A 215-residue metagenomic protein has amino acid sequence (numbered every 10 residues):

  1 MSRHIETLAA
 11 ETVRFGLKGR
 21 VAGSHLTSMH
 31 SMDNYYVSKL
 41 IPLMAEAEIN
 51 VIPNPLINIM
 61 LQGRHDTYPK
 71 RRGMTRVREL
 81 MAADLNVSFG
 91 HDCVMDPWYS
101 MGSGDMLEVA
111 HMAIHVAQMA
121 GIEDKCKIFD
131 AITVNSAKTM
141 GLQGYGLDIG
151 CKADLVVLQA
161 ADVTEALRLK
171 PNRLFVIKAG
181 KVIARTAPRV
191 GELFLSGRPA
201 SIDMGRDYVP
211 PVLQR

Functional and structural regions predicted by a protein language model:
M1-T75: Active-site core of metal-dependent hydrolases
S2-R3, G63-R64, Y99-S100, L169 (+1 more regions): Short Asp/Glu-rich motifs
A10-V21, L61, R71-L158: His/Asp/Glu-enriched, well-ordered alpha-helical/loop segment that forms or immediately abuts the divalent-metal
S28-M29, L56-I59, V94-M95, D162-V163 (+2 more regions): Short, glycine-/Ser/Thr-/acidic-enriched flexible segments
S31-M32, L61, E123, A166 (+1 more regions): Glycine/Thr-rich phosphate-binding loops of Rossmann-like dinucleotide-binding domains
I41-P42, D96, V176: Mature, folded catalytic cores of secreted/periplasmic enzymes
C126-R215: Active-site microenvironment of metallo-dependent hydrolases
